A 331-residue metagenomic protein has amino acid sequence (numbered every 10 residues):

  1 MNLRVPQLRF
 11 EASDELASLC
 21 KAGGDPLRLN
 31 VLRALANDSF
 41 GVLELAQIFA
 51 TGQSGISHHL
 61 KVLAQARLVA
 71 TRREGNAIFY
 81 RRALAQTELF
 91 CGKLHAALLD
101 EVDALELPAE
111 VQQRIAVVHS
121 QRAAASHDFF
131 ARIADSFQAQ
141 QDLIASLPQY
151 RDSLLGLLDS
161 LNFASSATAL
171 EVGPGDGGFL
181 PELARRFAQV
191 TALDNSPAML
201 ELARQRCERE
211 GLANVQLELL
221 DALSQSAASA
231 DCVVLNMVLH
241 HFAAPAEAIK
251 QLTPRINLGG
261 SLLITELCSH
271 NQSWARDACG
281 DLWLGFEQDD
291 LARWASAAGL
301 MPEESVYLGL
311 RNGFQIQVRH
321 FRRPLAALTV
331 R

Functional and structural regions predicted by a protein language model:
N2-V5, L89-S136: Amphipathic alpha-helical dimerization/coiled-coil segments that flank or bridge DNA-binding/regulatory modules
D14-G55, I78-A85: N-terminal helix-turn-helix DNA-binding core of bacterial DNA-binding proteins
A145-S166: Conserved alpha-helix/loop element of class I SAM-dependent methyltransferases that forms part of the SAM/SAH-binding
L170, G175-S224: Class I SAM-dependent methyltransferase SAM/SAH-binding core
L223-V233: A short acidic, Gly/Pro-enriched loop at the edge of an enzyme's catalytic core that lines a small-molecule cofactor
C232-A244: A short SAM/SAH-binding and catalytic strip from SAM-dependent methyltransferases
E247-S261: A short glycine-rich, Lys/Arg-flanked "PGG" loop and its adjoining helix->strand segment in the class I
S261-H320: C-terminal alpha-helical "lid/dimerization" subdomain adjacent to the S-adenosyl-L-methionine
